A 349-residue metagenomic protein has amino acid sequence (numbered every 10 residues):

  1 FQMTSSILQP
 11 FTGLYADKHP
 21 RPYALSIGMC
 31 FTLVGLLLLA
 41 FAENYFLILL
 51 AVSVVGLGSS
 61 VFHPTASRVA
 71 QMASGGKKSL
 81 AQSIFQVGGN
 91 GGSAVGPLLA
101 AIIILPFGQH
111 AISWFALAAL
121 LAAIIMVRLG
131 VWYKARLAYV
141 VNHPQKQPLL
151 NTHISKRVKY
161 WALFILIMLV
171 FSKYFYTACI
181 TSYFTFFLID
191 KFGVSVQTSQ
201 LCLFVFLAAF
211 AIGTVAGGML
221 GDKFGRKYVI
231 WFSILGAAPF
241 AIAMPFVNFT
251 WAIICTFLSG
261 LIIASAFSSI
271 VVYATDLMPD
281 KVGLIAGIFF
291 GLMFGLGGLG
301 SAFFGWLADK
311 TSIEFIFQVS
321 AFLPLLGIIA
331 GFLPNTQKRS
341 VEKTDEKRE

Functional and structural regions predicted by a protein language model:
Q2-P10, S93-A94, L207-V215, G297-G298: Residue-level signature of mid-helix packing/kink "hotspots" within the transmembrane helices of 12-pass Major
I7-E43: Conserved MFS/SLC helix-loop-helix module at the cytosolic interface between two early adjacent transmembrane helices
Y23-L38, Y228-I242, A321: Structural signature of the two symmetry-related core transmembrane helices
A51-G88: Cytoplasmic helix-loop-helix junction between adjacent transmembrane helices in 12-TM secondary transporters
F85-A135: Helix-loop-helix hairpin linking two adjacent transmembrane segments in secondary transporters
R128-H153, V341-E346: Flexible cytoplasmic inter-helical loops of multi-pass small-molecule transporters
W161-L207, A211: Extracytoplasmic gate region of multi-pass secondary transporters
G221-I270: C-terminal transmembrane helical hairpin of 12-TM major facilitator-type secondary transporters
